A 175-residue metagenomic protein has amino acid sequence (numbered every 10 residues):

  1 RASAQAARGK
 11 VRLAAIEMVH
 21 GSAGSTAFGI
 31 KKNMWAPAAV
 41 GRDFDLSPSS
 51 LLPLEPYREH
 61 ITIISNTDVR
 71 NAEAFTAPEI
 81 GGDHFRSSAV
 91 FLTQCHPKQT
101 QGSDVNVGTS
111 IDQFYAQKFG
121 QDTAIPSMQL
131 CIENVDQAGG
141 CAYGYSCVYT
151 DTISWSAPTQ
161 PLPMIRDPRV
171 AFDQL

Functional and structural regions predicted by a protein language model:
R1-L175: Ligand-binding pockets and gating/stacking loops
